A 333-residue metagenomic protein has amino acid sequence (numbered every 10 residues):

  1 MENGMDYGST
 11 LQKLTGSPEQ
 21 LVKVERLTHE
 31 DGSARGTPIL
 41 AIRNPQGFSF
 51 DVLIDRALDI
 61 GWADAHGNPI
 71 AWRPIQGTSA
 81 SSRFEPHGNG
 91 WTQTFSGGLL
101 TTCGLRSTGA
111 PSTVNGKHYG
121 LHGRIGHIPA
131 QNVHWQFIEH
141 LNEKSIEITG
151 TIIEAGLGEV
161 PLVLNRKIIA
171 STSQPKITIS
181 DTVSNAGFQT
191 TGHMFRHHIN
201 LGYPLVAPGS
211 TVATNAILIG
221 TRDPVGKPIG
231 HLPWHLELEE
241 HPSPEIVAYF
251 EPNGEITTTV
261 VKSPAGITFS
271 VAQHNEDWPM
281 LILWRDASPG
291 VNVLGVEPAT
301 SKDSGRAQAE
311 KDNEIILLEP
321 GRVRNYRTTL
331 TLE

Functional and structural regions predicted by a protein language model:
M1-T178, T190-G192, L201-L238, V247-L332: Surface-exposed acidic/polar loop and edge beta-strand patches at domain peripheries
V183: Conserved kinase catalytic-core segment
A186-F188: Short, acidic/polar linear motifs in exposed loop/turn regions
R196-H198: An amphipathic, aromatic/His-enriched active-site/gating alpha helix that lines ligand/cofactor pockets
